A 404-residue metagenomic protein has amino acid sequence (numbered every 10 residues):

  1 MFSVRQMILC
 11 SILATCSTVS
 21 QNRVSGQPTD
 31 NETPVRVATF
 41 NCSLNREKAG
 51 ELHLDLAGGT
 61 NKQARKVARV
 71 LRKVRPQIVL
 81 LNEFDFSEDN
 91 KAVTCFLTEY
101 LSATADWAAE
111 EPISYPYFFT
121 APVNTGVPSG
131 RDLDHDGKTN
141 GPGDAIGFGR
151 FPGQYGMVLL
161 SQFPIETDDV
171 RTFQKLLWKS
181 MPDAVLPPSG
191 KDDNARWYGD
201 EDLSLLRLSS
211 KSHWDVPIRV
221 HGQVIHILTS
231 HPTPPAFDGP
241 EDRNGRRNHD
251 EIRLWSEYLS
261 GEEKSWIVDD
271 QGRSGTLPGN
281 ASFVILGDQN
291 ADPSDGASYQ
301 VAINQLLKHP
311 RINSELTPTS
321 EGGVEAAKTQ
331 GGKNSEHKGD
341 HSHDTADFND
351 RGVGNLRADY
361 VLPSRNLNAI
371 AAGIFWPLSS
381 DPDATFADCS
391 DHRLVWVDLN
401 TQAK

Functional and structural regions predicted by a protein language model:
M1-I8: Bacterial N-terminal signal peptides that target proteins for export
I8, I12, V19-M157, V185-L206 (+7 more regions): N-terminal, active-site-proximal structural segment of metallo-dependent hydrolase catalytic domains
T39, M157-L159, H213-P217, T229 (+2 more regions): Conserved hydrophobic/aromatic beta-strand scaffold that supports enzyme active sites
C42, E83-F84, F163, P232 (+1 more regions): Active-site metal-binding loops of divalent metal-dependent hydrolases
G153-Q162, K179: Active-site-proximal alpha/beta segments of enzymes that process anionic O-linked groups
P164-P182, P217-I218, N244-I285, Q289-K404: Metal-dependent phosphoester-hydrolase catalytic domains
D168-R171, L176-L228, G245-R247: Catalytic-adjacent loop/helix segments of enzymes that bind and process anionic phosphate/sulfate esters
K211-H213, I225, P235, G239 (+3 more regions): Beta-propeller domains
